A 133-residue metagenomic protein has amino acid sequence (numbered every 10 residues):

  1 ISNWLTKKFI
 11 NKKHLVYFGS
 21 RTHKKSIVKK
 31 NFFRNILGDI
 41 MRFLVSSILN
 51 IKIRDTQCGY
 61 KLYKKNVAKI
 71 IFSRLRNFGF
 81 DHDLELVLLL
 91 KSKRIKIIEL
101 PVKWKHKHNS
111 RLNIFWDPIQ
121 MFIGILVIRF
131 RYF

Functional and structural regions predicted by a protein language model:
I1-F80, K107-I123, F130: Acceptor/aglycone-binding surface of glycosyltransferases and processive sugar-polymer synthases
I51-K52, R74-F78, V87-K105: Catalytic donor-sugar/metal-binding loop of nucleotide-sugar-dependent glycosyltransferases
G59, L86-V87: Short, hydrophobic alpha-helical packing/hinge segments within bilobed ligand-binding/sensory domains
